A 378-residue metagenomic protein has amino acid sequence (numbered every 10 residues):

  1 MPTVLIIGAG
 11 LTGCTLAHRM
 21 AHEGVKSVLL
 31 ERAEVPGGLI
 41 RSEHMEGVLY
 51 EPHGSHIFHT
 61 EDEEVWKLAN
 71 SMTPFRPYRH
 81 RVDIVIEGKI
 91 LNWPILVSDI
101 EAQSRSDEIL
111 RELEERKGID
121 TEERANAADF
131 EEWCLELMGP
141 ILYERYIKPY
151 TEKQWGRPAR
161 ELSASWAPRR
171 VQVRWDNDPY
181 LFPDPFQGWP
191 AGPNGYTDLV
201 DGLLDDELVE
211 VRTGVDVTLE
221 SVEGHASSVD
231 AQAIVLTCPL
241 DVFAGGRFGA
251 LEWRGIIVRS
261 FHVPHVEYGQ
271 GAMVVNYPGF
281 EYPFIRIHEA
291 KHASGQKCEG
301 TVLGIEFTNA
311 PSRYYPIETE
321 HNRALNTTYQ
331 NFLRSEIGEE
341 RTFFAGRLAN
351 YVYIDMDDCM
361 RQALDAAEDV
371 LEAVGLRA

Functional and structural regions predicted by a protein language model:
P2-L29: N-terminal Rossmann-like FAD-binding beta1-loop-alpha1 element of flavoenzymes
T12, V35, D241: Conserved Rossmann-like nucleotide-cofactor binding loop
A21-M45: Glycine-rich FAD pyrophosphate-binding loop
E46-T121: Dinucleotide-binding Rossmann-like beta1-alpha1 core, especially the glycine-rich loop that anchors the ADP
R76, E210-G214, F343: General small-molecule cofactor/ligand-binding pocket signal
E87-L91, V97-D230, A244: Active-site/ligand-binding neighborhood in enzyme catalytic cores
T218-F332: Mid-domain catalytic core of redox enzymes that form a hydrophobic substrate pocket/lid adjacent to a catalytic redox
T319-A378: C-terminal catalytic lobe of FAD-dependent flavoproteins
